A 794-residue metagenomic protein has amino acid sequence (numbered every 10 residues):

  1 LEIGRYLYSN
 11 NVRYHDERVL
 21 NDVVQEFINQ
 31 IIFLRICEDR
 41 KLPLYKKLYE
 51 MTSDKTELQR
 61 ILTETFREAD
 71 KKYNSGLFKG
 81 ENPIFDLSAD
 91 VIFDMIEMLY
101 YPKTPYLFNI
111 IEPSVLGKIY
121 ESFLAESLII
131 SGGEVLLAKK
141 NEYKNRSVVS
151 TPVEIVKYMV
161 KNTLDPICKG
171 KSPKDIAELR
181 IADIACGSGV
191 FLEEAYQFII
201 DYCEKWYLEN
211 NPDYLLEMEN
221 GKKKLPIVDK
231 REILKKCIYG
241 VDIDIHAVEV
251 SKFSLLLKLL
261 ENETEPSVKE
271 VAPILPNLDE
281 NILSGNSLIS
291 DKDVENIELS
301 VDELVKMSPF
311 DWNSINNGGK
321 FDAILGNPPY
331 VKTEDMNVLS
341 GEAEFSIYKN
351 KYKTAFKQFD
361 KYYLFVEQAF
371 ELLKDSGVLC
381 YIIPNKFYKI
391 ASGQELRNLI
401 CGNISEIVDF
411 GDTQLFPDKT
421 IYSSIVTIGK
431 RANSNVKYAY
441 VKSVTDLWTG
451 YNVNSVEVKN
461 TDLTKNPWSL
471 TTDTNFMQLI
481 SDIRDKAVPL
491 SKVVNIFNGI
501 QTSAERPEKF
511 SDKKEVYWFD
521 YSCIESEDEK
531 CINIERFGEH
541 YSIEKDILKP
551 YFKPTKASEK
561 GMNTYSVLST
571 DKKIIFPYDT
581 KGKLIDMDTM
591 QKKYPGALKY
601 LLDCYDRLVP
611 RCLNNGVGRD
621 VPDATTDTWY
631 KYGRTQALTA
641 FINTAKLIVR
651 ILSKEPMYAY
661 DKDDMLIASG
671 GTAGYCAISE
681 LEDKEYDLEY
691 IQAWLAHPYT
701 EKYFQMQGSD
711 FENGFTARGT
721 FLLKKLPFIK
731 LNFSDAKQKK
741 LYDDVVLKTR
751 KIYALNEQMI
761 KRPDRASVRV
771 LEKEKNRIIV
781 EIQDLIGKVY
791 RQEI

Functional and structural regions predicted by a protein language model:
L1-I200, C237-A247, G285-S290, S314-I315 (+5 more regions): Preference for the N-terminal adenyl/adenosyl cofactor-binding alpha/beta module
E2-Y6, N10, Q30-I31, R35 (+27 more regions): Generic, well-ordered alpha-helical scaffold segments in large soluble proteins
L7-R18, Y100-F108, V135-P152, I176-C186 (+10 more regions): Glycine- and acidic
H15-R18, K41-D54, K171-E178, L208-L216 (+4 more regions): Short, glycine/acidic-rich hinge or "gate" loops at secondary-structure transitions that mediate conformational
E64-R67, K71-K72, G76, C237 (+4 more regions): Polynucleotide-recognition surfaces of large bacterial nucleic-acid defense/processing enzymes
E134-D412, T427-V456, K775-I782, G787: SAM-dependent methyltransferase catalytic region
C186, K465, I480-N495, F728-I794: Non-catalytic DNA-recognition/assembly elements of restriction-modification systems
Y363, F370-L373, T474-L741: Polybasic, glycine- and aromatic-enriched phosphate-binding surface used to engage nucleic acids
